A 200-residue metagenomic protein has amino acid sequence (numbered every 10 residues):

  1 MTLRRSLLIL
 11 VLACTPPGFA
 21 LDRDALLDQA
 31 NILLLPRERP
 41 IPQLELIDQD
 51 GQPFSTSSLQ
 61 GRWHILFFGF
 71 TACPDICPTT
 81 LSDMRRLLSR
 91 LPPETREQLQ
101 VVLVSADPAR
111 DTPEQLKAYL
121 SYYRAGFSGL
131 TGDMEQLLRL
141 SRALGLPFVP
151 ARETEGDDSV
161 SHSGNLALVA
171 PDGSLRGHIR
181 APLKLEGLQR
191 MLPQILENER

Functional and structural regions predicted by a protein language model:
M1-Q43, I47, E199-R200: N-terminal targeting signals for export/organelle localization
L34, L130-D133, L137, H162-N165: Soluble extramembrane regions of membrane proteins in the secretory/endomembrane system
I41-P42, H64, S163-G164: Short loop/turn microsegments at loop-to-beta-strand junctions
L44-H64: A short beta-strand-turn-helix
S57-M84: Short active-site neighborhood of thiol/selenol oxidoreductases, capturing the structured segment around
T79-L140: Structural microenvironment flanking redox-active thiols in thiol-disulfide oxidoreductases
G126-F127, R142-P150, S161-A167: Structural micro-motif
T154-R200: Thiol-/selenol-based redox modules, centered on thioredoxin-like and closely related oxidoreductase domains
